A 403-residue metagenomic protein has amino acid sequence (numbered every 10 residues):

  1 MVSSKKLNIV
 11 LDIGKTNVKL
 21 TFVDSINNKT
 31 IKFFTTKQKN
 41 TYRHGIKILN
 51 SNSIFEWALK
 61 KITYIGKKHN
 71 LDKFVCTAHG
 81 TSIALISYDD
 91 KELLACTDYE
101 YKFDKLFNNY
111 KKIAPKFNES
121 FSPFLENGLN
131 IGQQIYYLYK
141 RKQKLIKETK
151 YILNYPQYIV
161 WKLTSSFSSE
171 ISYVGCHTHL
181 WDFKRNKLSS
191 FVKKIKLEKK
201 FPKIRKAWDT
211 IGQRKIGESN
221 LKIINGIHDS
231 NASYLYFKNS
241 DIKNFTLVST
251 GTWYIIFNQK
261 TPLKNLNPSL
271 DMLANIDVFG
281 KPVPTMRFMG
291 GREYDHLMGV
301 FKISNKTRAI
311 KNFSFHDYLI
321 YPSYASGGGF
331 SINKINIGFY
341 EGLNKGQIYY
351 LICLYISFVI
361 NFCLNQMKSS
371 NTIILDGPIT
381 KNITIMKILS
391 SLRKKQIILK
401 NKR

Functional and structural regions predicted by a protein language model:
M1-A95, E148, K203, S219-N225 (+2 more regions): N-terminal glycine/serine-rich phosphate-binding loop of ATP-dependent small-molecule kinases, especially carbohydrate
V2, V10, K19-F22, K111-L125 (+6 more regions): Active-site core segments that coordinate phosphate-bearing ligands/cofactors across diverse enzyme families
T35-T41, T97-D104, T252-Y254, N401-R403: Short, acidic/turn-prone active-site loops that include or flank metal/cofactor- and phosphate-binding residues
K67-I131: Active-site phosphate-binding/coordination module
F74, L93, S169-G175: Nucleotide/phosphate-binding loop and acidic/charged catalytic motifs in nucleotide-binding or -utilizing enzymes
T77, A207, D376: Conserved residues at the C-terminal ends of beta-strands
G80-T81, K102, D209-T210, S230-N231 (+1 more regions): Acidic, glycine-rich active-site loops and adjacent beta-strand->loop/helix elements that engage anionic groups
S190-D209: A conserved helix-loop-beta module that forms one wall/lid of the active-site cleft in ATP-utilizing catalytic domains
